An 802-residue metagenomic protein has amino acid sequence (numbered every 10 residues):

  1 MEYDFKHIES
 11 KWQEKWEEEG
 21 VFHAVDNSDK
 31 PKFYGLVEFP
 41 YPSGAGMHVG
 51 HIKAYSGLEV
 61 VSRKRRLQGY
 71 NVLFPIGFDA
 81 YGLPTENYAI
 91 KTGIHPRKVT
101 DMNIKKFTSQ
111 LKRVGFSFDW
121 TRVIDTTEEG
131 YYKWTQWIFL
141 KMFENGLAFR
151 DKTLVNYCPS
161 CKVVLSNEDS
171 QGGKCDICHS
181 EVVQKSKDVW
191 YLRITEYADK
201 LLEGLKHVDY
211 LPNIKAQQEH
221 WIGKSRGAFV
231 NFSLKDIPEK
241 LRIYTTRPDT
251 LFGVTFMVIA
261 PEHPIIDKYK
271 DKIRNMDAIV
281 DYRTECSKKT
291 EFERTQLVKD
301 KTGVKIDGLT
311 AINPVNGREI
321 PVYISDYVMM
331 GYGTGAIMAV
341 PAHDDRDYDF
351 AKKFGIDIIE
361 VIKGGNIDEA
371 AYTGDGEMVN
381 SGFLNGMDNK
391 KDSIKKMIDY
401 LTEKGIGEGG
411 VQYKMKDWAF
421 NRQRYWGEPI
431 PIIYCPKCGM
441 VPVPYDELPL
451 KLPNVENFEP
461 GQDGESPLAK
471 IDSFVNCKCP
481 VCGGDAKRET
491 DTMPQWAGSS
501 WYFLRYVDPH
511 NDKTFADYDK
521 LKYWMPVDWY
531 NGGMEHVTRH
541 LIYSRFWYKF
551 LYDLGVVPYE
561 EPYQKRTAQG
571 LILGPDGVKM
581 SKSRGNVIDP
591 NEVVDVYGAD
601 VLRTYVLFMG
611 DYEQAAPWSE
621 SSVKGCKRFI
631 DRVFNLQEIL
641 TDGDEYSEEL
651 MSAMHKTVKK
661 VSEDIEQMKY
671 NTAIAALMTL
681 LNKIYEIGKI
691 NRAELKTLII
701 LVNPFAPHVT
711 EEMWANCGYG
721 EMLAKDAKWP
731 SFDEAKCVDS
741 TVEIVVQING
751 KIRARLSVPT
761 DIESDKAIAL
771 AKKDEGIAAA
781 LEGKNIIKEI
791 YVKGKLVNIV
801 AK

Functional and structural regions predicted by a protein language model:
M1-L36, R66-P75, V99-K106, Y282-Y323 (+1 more regions): Conserved oxyanion/phosphate-binding beta-strand-loop segments in alpha/beta enzyme cores
E2, K15-E19, K91-L241, P248 (+9 more regions): Residue patterns forming the tRNA-binding/recognition surfaces of aminoacyl-tRNA synthetases and related DALR
Y3, I8-Q13, V49, T135-I358 (+7 more regions): NTP-handling and nucleic-acid-processing catalytic cores
V25-I94, T100, V123-I138, T245-T246 (+2 more regions): N-terminal catalytic cores of NTP/NDP-binding nucleotidyl/phosphoryl-transfer enzymes
E38-M47, D119-I124, M329-I337, V379-F383 (+9 more regions): Glycine- and acidic
R63-N71, K91-R97, R113-S117, E144-R150 (+18 more regions): Secondary-structure transition/capping motifs at alpha-helix termini and the adjoining loop/turn into the next element
D79, E144-S160, T250, G409-C438 (+5 more regions): Helix-rich, typically C-terminal accessory recognition domains appended to large enzymatic cores
L309-V315, E319-Y332, V361, V475-Q614: Alpha-helical recognition segments enriched in aromatics with Gly/Pro capping that present substrate-recognition
